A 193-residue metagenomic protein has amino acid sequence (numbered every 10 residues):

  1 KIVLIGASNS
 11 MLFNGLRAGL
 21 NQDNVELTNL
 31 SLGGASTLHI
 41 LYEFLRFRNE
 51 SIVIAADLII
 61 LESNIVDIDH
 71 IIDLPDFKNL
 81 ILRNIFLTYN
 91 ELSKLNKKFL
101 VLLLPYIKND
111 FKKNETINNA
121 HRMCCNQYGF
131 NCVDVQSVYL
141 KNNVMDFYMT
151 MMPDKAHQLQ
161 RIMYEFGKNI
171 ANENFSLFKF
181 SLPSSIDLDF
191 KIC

Functional and structural regions predicted by a protein language model:
K1-I5, N9-G15, N21-Q22, I54-D57 (+1 more regions): N-terminal secretory targeting modules
K1-N79, K108-D110: Conserved SGNH/GDSL esterase-like catalytic core that processes O-acyl groups on lipids and polysaccharides
S31, L103, D134-S137: Residue-level recognition of beta-strand->loop/alpha-helix junctions
L45, N49, F86-K94, R122-N126 (+2 more regions): Surface-exposed alpha-helical segments enriched in charged/polar residues
E62-V66, Y89-A120: Active-site segments of SGNH/GDSL-like serine hydrolases that catalyze O-acetyl group transfer/hydrolysis on lipids
L74-N90, N114-N119, G167: Well-ordered, non-membrane alpha-helical segments in soluble/globular domains
K108-D187: Catalytic His-Asp segment of secreted/periplasmic serine-dependent ester chemistry enzymes
